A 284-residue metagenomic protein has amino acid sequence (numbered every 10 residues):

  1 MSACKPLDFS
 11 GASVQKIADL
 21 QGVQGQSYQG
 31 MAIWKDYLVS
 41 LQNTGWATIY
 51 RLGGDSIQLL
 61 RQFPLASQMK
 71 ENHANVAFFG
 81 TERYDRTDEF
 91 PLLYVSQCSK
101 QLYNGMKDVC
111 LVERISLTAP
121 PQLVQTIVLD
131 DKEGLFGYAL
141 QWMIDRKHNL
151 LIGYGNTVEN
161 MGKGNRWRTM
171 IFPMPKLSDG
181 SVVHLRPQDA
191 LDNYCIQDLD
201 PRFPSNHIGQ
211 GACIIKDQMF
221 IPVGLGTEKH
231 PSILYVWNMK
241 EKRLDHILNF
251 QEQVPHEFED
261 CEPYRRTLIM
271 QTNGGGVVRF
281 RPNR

Functional and structural regions predicted by a protein language model:
K16-G45, Q210, F220: Beta-strand-rich domains and repeat architectures in extracellular enzymes and scaffolds, especially beta-propellers
A18-Q24, F63-K70, I127-L135, Y194-C195 (+2 more regions): Surface loop/turn motifs at the tips and blade-to-blade linkers of beta-strand repeat domains
Q24-W34, H73-P91, L135-G153, T157 (+2 more regions): Structural signature of eukaryotic scaffold interfaces centered on beta-propeller domains
T44-R51, Q101-S116, V158-M174, E228-V236 (+1 more regions): Structural motif
D55-K100: Blade-loop segments of beta-propeller domains
Y194-M239: Loop/turn-rich, solvent-exposed surfaces of beta-rich toroidal or solenoidal domains
R243-Y264: Conserved blade-ending motifs and adjacent loop-strand segments that build the rim/top face of beta-propeller domains
E257-R284: Blade-level signature of beta-propeller repeat domains, shared across WD40, Kelch, NHL, RCC1 and BNR/Asp-box propellers
